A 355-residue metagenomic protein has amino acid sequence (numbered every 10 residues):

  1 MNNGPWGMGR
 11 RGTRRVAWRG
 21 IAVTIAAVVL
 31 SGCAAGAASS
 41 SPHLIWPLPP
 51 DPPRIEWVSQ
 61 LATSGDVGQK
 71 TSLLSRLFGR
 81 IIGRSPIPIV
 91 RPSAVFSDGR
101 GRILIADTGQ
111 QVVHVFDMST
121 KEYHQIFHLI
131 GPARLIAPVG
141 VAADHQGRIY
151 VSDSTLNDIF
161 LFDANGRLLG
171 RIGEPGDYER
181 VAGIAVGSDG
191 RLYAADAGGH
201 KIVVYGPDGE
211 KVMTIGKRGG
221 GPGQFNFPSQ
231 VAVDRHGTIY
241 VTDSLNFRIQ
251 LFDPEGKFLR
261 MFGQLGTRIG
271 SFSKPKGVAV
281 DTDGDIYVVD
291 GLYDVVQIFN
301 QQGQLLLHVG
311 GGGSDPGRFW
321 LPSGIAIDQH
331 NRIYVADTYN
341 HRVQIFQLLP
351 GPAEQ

Functional and structural regions predicted by a protein language model:
N2-A22: Bacterial N-terminal signal peptides that target proteins for export
N3-W6, V28, A133, R167: Intrinsic-disorder/low-complexity peptide segments enriched for small residues
G20-G32: Bacterial N-terminal signal peptides
C33-Q355: Eukaryotic scaffold repeat domains enriched in small/polar residues
